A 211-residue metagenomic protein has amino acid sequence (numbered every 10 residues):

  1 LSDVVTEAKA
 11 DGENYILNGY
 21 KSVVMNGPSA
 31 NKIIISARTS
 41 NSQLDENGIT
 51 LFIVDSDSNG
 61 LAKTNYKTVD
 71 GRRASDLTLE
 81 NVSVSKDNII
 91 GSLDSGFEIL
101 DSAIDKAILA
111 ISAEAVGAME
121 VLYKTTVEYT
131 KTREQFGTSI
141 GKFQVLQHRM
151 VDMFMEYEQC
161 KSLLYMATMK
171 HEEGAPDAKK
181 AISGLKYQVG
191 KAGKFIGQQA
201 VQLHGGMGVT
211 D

Functional and structural regions predicted by a protein language model:
L1-A10: A gly/ser-rich beta-alpha-beta helix-loop segment of oxidoreductase catalytic cores
D3, D55-G91: Flexible, small-/acidic-enriched active-site or ligand-binding loops
A10, K21, A37-T39, I53-S56 (+4 more regions): Short, structured patches in soluble enzyme cores that scaffold and shape functional sites
A10-I16, D76, F97-D211: Alpha-helical interface subdomain recognition
Y15, I33, T50, R73-T78: Short beta-strand micro-motifs in enzyme catalytic cores
N18-A62: A short core secondary-structure module
M25, L44, K67-G71, I104-E114: Short alpha-helix boundary/capping segments
